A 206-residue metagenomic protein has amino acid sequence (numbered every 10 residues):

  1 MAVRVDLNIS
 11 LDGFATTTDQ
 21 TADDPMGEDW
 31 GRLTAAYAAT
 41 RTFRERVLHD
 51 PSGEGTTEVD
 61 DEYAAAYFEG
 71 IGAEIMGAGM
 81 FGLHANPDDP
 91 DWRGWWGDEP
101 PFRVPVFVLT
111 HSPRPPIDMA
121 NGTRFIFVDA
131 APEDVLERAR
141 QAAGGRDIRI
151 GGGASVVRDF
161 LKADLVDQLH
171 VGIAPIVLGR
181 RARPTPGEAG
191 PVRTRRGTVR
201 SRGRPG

Functional and structural regions predicted by a protein language model:
M1-G206: Enzymes that bind and transform nitrogen-containing heteroaromatic metabolites
